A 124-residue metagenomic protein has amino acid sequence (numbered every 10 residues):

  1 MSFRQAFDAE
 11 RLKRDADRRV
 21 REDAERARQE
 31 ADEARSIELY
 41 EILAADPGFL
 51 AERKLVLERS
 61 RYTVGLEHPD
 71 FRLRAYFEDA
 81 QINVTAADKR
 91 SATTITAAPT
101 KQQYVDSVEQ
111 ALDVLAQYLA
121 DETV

Functional and structural regions predicted by a protein language model:
M1, A120-V124: Short intrinsically disordered terminal tails
M1-D15: Short linear clamp-binding motif
M1-R4, E67-R72: Short, mixed-charge, low-aromatic patches
R11-H68, P99-Q102, D106: Negatively charged, low-complexity tracts enriched in Asp/Glu with abundant Ser/Thr
D70-D113, V124: Intrinsically disordered, low-complexity regulatory segments enriched in Ser/Thr/Pro and charged residues
L115, L119: Hydrophobic "lid"/C-terminal helical patch of Rossmann-like NAD(P)-dependent dehydrogenase/epimerase domains
